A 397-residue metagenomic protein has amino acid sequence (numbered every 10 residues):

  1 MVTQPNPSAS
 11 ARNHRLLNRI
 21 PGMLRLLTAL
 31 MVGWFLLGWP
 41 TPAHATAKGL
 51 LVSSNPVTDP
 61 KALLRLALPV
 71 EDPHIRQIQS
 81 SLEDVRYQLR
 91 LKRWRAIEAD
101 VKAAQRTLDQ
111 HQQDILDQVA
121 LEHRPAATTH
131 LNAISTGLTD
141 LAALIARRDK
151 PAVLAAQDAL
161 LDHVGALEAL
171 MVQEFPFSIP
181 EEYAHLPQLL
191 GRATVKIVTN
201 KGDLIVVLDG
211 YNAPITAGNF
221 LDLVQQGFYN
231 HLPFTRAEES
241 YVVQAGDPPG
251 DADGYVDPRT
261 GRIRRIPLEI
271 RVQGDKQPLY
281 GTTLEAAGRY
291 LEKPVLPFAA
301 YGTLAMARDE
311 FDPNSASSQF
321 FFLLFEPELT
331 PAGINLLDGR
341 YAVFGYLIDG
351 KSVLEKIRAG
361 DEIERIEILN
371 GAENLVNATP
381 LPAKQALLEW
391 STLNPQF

Functional and structural regions predicted by a protein language model:
M1-I20: N-terminal secretory signal peptides that target proteins for export/translocation
V2, H44-F397: Cross-family detector of peptidyl-prolyl cis-trans isomerase
S10-R12, L30, H44: Intrinsic disorder/low-complexity segments
P21-G22, G38: Generic alpha-helix initiation/capping and coil-helix boundary signal
L27-G38: Bacterial N-terminal signal peptides
P40-P42: N-terminal signal peptide c-region/cleavage motif recognized by signal peptidases
